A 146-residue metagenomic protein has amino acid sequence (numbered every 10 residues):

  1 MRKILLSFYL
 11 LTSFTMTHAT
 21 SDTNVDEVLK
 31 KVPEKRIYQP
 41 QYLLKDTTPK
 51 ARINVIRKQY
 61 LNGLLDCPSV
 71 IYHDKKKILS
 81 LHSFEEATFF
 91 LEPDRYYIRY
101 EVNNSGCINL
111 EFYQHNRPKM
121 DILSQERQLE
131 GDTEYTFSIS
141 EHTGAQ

Functional and structural regions predicted by a protein language model:
M1-T20: Classical Sec-dependent N-terminal signal peptides that target proteins to the secretory pathway
A19-Q146: Short loop/turn and low-complexity linker motifs enriched in small/turn-promoting residues
